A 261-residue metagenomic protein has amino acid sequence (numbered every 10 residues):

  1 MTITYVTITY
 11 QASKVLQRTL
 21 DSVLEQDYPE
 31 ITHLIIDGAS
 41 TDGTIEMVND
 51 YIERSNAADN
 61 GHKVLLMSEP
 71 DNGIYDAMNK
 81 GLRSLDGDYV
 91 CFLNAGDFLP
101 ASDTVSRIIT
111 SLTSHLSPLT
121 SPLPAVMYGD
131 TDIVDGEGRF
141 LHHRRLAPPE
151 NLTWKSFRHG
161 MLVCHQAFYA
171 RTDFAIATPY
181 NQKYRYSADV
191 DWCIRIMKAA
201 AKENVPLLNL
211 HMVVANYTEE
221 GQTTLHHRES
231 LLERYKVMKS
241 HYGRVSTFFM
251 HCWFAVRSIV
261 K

Functional and structural regions predicted by a protein language model:
Q11-E25, I31-T32: Short, well-formed alpha-helical segments that are part of the catalytic scaffolds of diverse glycosyltransferases
E30-A39, M67-P70: Short beta-strand/loop segment that forms part of the nucleotide-sugar
D37-E46, N94: A conserved acidic beta->alpha catalytic loop
G43, D76, D97-S111, D135: Acidic donor-binding/catalytic loop of UDP-sugar-dependent glycosyltransferases, especially processive GT2
N60-G61, S68-L85: Glycine-rich, basic loop-to-helix element that forms the pyrophosphate-binding segment of sugar-nucleotide handling
V90: Short aromatic/hydrophobic "clamp" motif used to bind/position activated sugar donors
M127-R139: Short beta-strand-to-loop element that shapes/binds the nucleotide-sugar donor at the catalytic cleft/hinge
G129, H143-S230, V237: Conserved nucleotide-sugar donor-binding catalytic segment
